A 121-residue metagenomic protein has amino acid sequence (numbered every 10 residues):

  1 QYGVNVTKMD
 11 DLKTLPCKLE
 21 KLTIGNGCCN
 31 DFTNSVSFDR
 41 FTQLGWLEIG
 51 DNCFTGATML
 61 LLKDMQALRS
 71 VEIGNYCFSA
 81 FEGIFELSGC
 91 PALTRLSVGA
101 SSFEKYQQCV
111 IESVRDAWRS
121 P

Functional and structural regions predicted by a protein language model:
Q1-W46, G56-A57: LRR N-terminal entry segment and analogous cap-like coil->beta motifs
Q1-Y2, L22, L47, L60 (+5 more regions): Conserved hydrophobic beta-strand positions in leucine-rich repeat
N5-D11, N34-S35, L47, L68-G74 (+2 more regions): Leucine-rich repeat
K8, T33-V36, A57-T58, E72 (+3 more regions): The leucine-rich repeat
K8-L12, S37-R40, L61-D64, E86 (+2 more regions): C-terminal per-repeat helix/turn "cap" of leucine-rich repeat
L19, T33, L44, A57 (+5 more regions): Conserved hydrophobic position(s) of the canonical leucine-rich repeat
S70-E72, Y76-E86, S101-F103: Ankyrin-repeat and related helical/solenoid repeat scaffolds used for protein-protein interactions
